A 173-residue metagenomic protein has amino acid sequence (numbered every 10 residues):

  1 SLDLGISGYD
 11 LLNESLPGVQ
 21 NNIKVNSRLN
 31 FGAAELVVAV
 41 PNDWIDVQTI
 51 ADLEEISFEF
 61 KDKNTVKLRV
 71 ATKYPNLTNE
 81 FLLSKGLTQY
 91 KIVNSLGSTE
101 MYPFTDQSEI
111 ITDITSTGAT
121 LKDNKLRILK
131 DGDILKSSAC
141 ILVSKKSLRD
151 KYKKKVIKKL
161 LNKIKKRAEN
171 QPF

Functional and structural regions predicted by a protein language model:
S1-F173: Domain-level signature for soluble enzymes in the chorismate/prephenate branch of the shikimate pathway
